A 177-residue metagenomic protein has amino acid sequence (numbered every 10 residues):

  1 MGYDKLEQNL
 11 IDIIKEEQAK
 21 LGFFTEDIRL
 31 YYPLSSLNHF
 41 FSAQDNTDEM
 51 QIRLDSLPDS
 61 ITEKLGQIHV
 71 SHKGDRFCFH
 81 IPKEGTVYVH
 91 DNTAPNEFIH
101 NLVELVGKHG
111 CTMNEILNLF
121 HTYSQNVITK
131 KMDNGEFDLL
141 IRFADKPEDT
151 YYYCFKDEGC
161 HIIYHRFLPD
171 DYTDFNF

Functional and structural regions predicted by a protein language model:
M1-N9, Y32, D45, E49-I52 (+3 more regions): Alpha-helix boundary/N-cap detector
G2-R29, L102-E104: Positively charged, polyanion-binding regions of nucleic-acid-associated proteins
F23-Q44, N96-V106: Short glycine-rich, basic-tinged beta-strand/loop micro-motifs
I28, N38-H69: Charge-enriched amphipathic alpha-helical scaffolds
S60-N92, I162: Charged low-complexity interaction tracts in eukaryotic proteins
N92-N126, F167, T173-N176: Short helix/turn-capping signatures at newly exposed starts of structured segments
T112-F155: A cross-family detector of function-defining hotspots
P147-F177: Intrinsically disordered, low-complexity regulatory segments enriched in Ser/Thr/Pro and charged residues
